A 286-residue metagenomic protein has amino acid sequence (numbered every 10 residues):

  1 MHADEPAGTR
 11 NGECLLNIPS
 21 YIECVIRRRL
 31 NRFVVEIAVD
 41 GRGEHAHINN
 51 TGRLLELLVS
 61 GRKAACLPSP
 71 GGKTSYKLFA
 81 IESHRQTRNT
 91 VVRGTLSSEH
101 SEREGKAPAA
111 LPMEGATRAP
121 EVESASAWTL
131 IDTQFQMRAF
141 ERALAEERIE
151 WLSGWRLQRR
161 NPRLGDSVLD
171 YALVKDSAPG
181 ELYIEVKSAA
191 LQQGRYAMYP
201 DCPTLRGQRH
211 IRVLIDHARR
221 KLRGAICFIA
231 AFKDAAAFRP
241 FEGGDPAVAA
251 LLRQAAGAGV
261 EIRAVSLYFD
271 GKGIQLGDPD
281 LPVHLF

Functional and structural regions predicted by a protein language model:
H2, A231-F286: Domain-level recognition of nuclease-like catalytic cores that cleave nucleotide substrates
H2-G12, S83-S126: Intrinsically disordered, low-complexity terminal tails and inter-domain linkers enriched for S/T/G/P/D/E
R32-E36: Short aromatic-glycine-enriched beta-strand elements
G43-L55: Beta-strand/loop nucleic-acid-binding surfaces
R53-A64: Short nucleic-acid-contacting surface segments enriched for D/E, G, S/T with interspersed K/R
R62-G72: Flexible glycine-rich surface loops and low-complexity tracts that mediate binding to linear polymers
P120-E123, A127-Q134, E141, A145-L191 (+3 more regions): Active-site metal-binding core of divalent-cation-utilizing nuclease and nuclease-like domains
R195-L205, R212-G244, S266: Nucleic-acid nuclease catalytic cores
